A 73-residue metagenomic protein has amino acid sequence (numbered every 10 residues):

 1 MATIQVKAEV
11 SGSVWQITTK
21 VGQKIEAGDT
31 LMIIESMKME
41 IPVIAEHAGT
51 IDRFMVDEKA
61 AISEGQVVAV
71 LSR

Functional and structural regions predicted by a protein language model:
M1-S13, T30-E46, R73: Short beta-strand-turn/beta-hairpin segments enriched in glycine/proline and small hydrophobics that form edge-strand
Q16-K20, K24, R53-V56: Short histidine-centered loop motifs in beta-beta connectors
G22-L31, K59-V68: A structural signal for short beta-strand/turn segments enriched in small hydrophobics and glycine
A45, V56-K59: Juxtamembrane helix-loop transition sites at the ends of transmembrane segments in multi-pass membrane proteins
